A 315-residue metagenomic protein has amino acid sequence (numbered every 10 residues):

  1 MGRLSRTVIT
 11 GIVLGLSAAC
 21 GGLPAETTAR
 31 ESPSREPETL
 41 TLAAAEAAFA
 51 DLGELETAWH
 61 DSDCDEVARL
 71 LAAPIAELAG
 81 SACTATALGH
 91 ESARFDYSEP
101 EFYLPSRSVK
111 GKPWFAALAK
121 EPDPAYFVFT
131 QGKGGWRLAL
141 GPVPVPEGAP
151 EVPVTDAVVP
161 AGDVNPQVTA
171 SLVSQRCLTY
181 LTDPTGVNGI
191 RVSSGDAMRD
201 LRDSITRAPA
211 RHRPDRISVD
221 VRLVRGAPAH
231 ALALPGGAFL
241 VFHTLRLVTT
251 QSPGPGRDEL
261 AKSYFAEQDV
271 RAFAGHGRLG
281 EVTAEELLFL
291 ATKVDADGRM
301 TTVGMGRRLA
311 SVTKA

Functional and structural regions predicted by a protein language model:
M1-I12: N-terminal export and membrane-targeting signals
L16-A19: C-terminal motif of bacterial Sec signal peptides marking the signal peptidase cleavage site
G21-T39: Short, low-complexity, disordered segments immediately C-terminal to signal peptides in bacterial exported proteins
R35-T86, A149-I217: Core segments of small alpha/beta cavity-forming domains
A58, V67, A73-E77, E91-S92 (+4 more regions): The feature marks the first
P74-I75, V145-P146, L247-T249: Solvent-exposed loop/turn segments at secondary-structure junctions within structured extracellular/periplasmic domains
C83-Y126, I217-Y264: Surface-exposed, charged secondary-structure patches
E121-S171, Q175, L234-L240, Q268 (+1 more regions): Short beta-strand edge/turn micro-motifs at domain boundaries
